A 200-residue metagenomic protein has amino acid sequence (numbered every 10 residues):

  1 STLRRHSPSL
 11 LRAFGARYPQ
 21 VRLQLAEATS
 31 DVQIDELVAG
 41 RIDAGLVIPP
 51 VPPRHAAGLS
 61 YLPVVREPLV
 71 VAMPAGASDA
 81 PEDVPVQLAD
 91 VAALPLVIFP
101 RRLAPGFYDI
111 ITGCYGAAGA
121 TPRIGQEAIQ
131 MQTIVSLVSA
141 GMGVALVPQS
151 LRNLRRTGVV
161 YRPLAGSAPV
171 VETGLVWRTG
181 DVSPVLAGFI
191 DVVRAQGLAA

Functional and structural regions predicted by a protein language model:
S1-D35, A72, V147-P148, P184-A187: N-terminal winged-helix
H6-S9, V97-I98, S150, V159-A200: A late-sequence structural motif
S7, I48, D79, P85-V86 (+3 more regions): Secondary-structure junction motif
V21-T29, R101, T121-Q130: Short beta-strand-to-loop elements that line the ligand-binding cleft of bilobed periplasmic-binding protein-like
A26, D31-I42, T112, G116-A118 (+1 more regions): Short helices/loops that flank or line small-molecule/ion binding pockets
T29-S30, L46-P52, P74-A75, Q130 (+1 more regions): Beta->alpha turn/N-cap motifs
R54-P63, E67, Q132-T179: Beta-alpha-beta core module
A56-L96, P184-A187: Flexible hinge/capping segments at coil-to-helix
